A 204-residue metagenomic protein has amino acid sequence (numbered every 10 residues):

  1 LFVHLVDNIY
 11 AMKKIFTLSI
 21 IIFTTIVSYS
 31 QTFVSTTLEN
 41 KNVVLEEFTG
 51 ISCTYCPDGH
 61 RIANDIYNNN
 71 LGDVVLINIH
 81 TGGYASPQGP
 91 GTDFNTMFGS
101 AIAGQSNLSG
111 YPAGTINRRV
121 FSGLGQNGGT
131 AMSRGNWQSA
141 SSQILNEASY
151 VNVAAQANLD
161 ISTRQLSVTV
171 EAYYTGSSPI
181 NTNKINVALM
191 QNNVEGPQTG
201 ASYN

Functional and structural regions predicted by a protein language model:
L1-L38: Bacterial Sec-dependent N-terminal signal peptides
V3, I9, C53, D58 (+3 more regions): Residue-level marker of positions within ordered structural domains that often coincide with functionally constrained
I22, S52, V194: Short, glycine/serine-rich, charged loops/turns that create anion-binding and catalytic segments at active sites
I22, T37, L45, N68 (+2 more regions): A generic structural signal for short, solvent-exposed coil/turn residues that cap or connect secondary-structure
S28, V43, I185: A broad, low-specificity signal marking well-ordered, structured residues that form hydrophobic/aromatic
F33-T81: Local sequence-structure signature of Cys/Sec-based thiol-disulfide redox active-site neighborhoods
R61, G72-N204: Short, conserved sequence motifs used for protein processing/export or organelle targeting and for catalysis
